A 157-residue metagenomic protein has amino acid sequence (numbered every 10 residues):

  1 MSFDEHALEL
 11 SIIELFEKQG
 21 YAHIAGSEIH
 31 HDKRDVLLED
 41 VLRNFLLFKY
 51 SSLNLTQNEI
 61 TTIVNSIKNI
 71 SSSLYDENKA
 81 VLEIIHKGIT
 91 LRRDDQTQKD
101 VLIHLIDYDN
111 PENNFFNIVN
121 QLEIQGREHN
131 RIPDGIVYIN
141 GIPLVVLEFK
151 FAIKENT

Functional and structural regions predicted by a protein language model:
M1-T157: An alpha-helical interface "stripe"
